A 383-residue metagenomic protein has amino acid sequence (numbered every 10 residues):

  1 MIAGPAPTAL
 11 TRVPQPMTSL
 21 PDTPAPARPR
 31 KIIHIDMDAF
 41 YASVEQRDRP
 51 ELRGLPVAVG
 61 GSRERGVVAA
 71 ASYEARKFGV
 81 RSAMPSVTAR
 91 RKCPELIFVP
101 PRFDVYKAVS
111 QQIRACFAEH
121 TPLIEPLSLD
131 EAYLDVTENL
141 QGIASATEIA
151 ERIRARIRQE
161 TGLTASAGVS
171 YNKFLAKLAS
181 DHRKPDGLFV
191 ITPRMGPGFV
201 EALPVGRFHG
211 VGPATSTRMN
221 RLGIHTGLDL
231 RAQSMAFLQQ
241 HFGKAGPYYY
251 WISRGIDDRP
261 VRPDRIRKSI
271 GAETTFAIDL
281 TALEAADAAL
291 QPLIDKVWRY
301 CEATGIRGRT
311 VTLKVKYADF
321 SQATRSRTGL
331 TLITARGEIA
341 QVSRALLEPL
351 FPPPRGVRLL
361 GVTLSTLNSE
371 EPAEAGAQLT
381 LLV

Functional and structural regions predicted by a protein language model:
M1-H241, A245-P247, L364, N368-E374 (+1 more regions): Gly/Gly-Pro- and Ser/Thr-rich, intrinsically disordered tail segments characteristic of DNA damage-repair and tolerance
L10-V13, A25-A27, H34, R207 (+2 more regions): DNA-contacting surface of Y-family translesion DNA polymerases
